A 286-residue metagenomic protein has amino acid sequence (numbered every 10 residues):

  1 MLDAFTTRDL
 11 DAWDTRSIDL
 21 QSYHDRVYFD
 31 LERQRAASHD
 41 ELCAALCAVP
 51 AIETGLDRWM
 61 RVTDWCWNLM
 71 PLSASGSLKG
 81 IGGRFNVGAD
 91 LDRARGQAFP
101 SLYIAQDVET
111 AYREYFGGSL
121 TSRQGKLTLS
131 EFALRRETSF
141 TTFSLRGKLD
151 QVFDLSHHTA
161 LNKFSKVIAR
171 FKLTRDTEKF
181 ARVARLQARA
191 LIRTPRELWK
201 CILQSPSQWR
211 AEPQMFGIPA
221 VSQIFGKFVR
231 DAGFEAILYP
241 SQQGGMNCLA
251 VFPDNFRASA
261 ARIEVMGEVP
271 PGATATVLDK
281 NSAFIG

Functional and structural regions predicted by a protein language model:
M1-L91, S122-G286: Active-site and NAD+-binding cores of ADP-ribose-processing enzymes
G82-L127: Extended catalytic/binding region for NAD+/ADP-ribose chemistry, centered on the ART fold
